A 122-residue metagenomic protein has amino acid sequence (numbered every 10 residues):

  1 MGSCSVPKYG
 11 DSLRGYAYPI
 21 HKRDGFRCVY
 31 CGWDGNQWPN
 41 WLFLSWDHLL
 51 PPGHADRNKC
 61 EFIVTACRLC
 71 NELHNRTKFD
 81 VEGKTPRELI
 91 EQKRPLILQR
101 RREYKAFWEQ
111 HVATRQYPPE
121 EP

Functional and structural regions predicted by a protein language model:
M1-G15, G32-W38, I90-P122: A boundary/linker detector
Y9, A17, P52, D56: Generic anion/oxyanion-binding catalytic loop in active/binding sites
D11-L44, C67: Short cysteine-rich loop/turn motifs with clustered Cys
G32-T65, H74: Histidine-centered nuclease catalytic patch
F43-P51, E82-E91: Short cysteine/histidine-rich metal-coordination sites, predominantly Zn2+-binding motifs
H74-G83: Short conserved catalytic/interaction loops centered on acidic-Pro-aromatic/His motifs
